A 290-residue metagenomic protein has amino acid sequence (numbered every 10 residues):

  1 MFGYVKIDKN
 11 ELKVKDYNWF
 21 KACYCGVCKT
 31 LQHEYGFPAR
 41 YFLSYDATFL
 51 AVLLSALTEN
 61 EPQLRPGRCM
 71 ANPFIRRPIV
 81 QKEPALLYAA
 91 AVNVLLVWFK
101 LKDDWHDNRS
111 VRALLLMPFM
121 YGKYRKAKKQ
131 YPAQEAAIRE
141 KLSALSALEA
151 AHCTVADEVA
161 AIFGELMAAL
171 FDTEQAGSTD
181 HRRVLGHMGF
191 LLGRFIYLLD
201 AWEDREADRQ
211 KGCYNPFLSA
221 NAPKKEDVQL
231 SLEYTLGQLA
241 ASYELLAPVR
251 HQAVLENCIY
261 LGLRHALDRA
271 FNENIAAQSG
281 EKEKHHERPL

Functional and structural regions predicted by a protein language model:
M1-H187, R194, L198-E233, A241-V254 (+5 more regions): Acidic catalytic motifs of isoprenoid enzymes
